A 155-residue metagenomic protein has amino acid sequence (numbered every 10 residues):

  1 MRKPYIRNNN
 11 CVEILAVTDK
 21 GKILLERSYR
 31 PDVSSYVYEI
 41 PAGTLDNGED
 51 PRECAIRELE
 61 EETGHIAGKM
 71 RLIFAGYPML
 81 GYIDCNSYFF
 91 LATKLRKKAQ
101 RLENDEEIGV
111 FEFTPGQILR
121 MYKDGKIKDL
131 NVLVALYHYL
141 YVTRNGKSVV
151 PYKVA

Functional and structural regions predicted by a protein language model:
M1-D19: Acidic, metal-coordinating catalytic segment for phosphate/diphosphate chemistry, firing primarily on the Nudix
A16, L91-T93, E112-T114: Short, well-ordered beta-strand micro-motif
D32-Y38: A conserved beta-turn-beta hairpin within the catalytic core of GNAT-like acetyltransferases that forms part
Y36, N86-Y88, G109: Short beta-strand micro-motifs in enzyme catalytic cores
I40-L72, F90, N104-D105, T114: The catalytic Nudix box helix
M79-A99: Active-site-adjacent beta-strand/loop module that shapes the phosphate/pyrophosphate-binding cleft
D105-A155: Nudix hydrolase/Nudix homology domain
